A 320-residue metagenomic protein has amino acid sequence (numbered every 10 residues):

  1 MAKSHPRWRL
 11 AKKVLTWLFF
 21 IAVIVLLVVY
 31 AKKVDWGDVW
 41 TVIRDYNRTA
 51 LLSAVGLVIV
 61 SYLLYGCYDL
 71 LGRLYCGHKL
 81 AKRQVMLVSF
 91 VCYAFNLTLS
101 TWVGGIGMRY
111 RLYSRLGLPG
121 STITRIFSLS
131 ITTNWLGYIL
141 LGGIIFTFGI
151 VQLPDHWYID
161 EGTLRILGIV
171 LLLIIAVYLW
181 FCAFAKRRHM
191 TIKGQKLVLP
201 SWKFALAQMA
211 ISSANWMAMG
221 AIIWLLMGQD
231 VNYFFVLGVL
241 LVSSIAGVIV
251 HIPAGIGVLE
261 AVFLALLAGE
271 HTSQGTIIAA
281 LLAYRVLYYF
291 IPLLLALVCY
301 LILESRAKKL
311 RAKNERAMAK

Functional and structural regions predicted by a protein language model:
M1-F90, T147-V248, Q274, A279-L281 (+1 more regions): Predominantly cytoplasmic-facing regulatory/coupling regions of multi-pass membrane proteins
R83-L87, T101, I106, L116-T132 (+1 more regions): Membrane-interface alpha-helices at helix entry/exit sites of multi-pass transporters
V91, F95-L99, T122-G143, A246 (+1 more regions): Membrane-embedded alpha-helical segments of transport systems, primarily multispan ion/solute transporters
C92-S100, L241-E260: Transmembrane alpha-helix interface/packing and boundary motifs in multi-pass membrane proteins, characterized by
V103-R115, P253-A268, L282: Re-entrant/interfacial helical elements at transmembrane boundaries that shape and gate the permeation pathway
R109, P119, S128-W135, I139 (+4 more regions): Internal, well-ordered alpha-helical segments in soluble enzyme and binding-protein domains
L112-T122, V239, S243, A261-I277: Interfacial segments of multi-pass membrane proteins
